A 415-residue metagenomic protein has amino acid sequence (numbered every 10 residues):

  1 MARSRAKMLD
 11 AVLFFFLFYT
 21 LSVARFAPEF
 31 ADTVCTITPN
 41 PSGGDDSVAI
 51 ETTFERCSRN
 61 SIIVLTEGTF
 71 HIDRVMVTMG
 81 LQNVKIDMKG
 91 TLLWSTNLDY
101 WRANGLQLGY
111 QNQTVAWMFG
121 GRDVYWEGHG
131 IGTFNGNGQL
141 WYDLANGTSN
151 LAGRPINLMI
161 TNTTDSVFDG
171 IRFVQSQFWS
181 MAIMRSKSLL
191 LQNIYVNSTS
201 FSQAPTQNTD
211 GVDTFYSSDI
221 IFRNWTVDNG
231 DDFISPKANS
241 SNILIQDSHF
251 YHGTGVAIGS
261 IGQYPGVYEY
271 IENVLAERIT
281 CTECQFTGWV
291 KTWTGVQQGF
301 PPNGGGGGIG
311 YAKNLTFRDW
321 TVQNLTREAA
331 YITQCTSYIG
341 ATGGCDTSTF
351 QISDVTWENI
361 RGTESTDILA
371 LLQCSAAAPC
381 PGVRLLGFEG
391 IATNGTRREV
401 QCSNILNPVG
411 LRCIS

Functional and structural regions predicted by a protein language model:
A2-S415: Extracellular/periplasmic carbohydrate-active domains that bind, remodel, or depolymerize complex polysaccharides
